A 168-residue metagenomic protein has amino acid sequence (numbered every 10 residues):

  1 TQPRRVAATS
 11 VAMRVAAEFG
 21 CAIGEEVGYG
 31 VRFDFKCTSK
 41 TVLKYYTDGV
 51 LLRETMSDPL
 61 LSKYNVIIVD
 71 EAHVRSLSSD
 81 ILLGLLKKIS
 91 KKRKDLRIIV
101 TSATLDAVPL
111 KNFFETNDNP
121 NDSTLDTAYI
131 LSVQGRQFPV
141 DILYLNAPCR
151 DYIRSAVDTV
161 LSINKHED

Functional and structural regions predicted by a protein language model:
T1-D168: P-loop NTPase motor module signature
